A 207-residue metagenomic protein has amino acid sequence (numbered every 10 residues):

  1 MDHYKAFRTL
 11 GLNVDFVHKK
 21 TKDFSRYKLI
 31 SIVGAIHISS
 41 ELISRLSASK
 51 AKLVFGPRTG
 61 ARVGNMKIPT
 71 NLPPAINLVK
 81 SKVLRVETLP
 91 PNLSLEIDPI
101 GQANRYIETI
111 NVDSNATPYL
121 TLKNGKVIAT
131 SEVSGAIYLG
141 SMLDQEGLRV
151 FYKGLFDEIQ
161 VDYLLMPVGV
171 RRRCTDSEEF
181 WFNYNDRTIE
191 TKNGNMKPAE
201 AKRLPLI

Functional and structural regions predicted by a protein language model:
M1-R26, S177: Aromatic-Pro/Gly-enriched surface loop or interdomain linker that acts as a lid/target-recognition segment
S25, V33-I207: A conserved amphipathic helix/loop scaffold that creates a polar/acidic microenvironment used either to coordinate
L29: Short, Asp-centered acidic motifs that coordinate Mg2+ and/or phosphate in catalytic or ligand-binding sites
